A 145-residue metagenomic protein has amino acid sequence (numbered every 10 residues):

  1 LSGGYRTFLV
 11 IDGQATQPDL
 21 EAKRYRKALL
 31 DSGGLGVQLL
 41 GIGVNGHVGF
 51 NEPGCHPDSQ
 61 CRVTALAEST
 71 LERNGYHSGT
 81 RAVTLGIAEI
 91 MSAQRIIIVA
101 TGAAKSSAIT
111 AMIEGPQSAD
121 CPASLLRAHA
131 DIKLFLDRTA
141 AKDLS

Functional and structural regions predicted by a protein language model:
L1-S145: Conserved phosphate- and dinucleotide-binding cores of soluble alpha/beta proteins, encompassing both enzyme active
